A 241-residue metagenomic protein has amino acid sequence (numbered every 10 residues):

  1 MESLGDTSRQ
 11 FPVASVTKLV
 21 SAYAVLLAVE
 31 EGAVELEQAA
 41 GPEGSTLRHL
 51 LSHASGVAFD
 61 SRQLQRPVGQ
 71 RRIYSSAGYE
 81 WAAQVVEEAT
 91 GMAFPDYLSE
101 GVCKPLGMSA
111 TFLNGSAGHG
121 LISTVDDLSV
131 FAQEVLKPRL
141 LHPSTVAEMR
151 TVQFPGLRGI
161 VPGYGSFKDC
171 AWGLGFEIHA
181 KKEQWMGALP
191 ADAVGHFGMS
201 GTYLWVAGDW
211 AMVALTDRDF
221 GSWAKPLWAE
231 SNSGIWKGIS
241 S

Functional and structural regions predicted by a protein language model:
M1-P12, Q70-R71, E87, M92 (+2 more regions): Catalytic loop of the DD-peptidase/beta-lactamase superfamily, centered on the K-T-G motif and neighboring
F11-V16, V20, A28-L64, E88-H119 (+2 more regions): Active-site helix/loop module of the DD-peptidase/beta-lactamase fold, centered on the serine-lysine SxxK catalytic
S15-V16, I73-A77: Catalytic nucleophile serine of serine hydrolases, specifically the conserved "nucleophile elbow" pentapeptide
L19-Y23, A77-Q84, D126-V130: Well-ordered alpha-helical segments within folded domains of soluble proteins
Y23-L27, G234: Residue-level detector of alpha-helical secondary structure
L26-A28, A82-E88, V135: Well-ordered alpha-helical scaffold segments within catalytic/enzyme domains
V57-A58, Y79, D219-F220: Solvent-exposed loop/turn segments at secondary-structure junctions within structured extracellular/periplasmic domains
D60-R71, E80-V86: Short, contiguous, well-ordered secondary-structure segments
